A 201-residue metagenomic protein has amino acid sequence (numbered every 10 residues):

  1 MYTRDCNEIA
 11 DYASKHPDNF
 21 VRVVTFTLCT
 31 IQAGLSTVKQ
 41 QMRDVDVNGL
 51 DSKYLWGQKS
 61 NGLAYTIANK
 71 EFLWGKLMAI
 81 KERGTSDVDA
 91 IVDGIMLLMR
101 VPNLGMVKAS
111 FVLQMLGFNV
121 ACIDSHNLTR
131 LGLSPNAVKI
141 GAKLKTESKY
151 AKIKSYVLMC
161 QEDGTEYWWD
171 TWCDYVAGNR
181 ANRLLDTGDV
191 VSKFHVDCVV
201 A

Functional and structural regions predicted by a protein language model:
M1-Y12, S60, L77-A79, R83-I95 (+1 more regions): C-terminal accessory module of base-excision DNA glycosylases/AP lyases that mediates lesion recognition and DNA
I9-K15, S52-K53: Short, solvent-exposed helix-loop connector elements
A13-K39, A137, E147: Extended cationic-aromatic binding surfaces that line active-site or macromolecule-binding grooves and engage
P17, V21, K59, I123: Hydrophobic (often cysteine-bearing) scaffold residues that line and stabilize catalytic clefts of nucleotide/cofactor
R22-F26, V47-L50, A109-L113: Short, flexible active-site loops
T25-T30, A64-I67, C173, A177: Short, amphipathic alpha-helical segments that act as regulatory/interfacial helices in nucleotide-processing proteins
I31-Q32, N69, M115, S134: Active-site catalytic microenvironments for nucleophilic, acid-base chemistry
A33-P102: Alpha-helical ds-nucleic-acid-binding substructure associated with the helix-hairpin-helix region of base-excision DNA
